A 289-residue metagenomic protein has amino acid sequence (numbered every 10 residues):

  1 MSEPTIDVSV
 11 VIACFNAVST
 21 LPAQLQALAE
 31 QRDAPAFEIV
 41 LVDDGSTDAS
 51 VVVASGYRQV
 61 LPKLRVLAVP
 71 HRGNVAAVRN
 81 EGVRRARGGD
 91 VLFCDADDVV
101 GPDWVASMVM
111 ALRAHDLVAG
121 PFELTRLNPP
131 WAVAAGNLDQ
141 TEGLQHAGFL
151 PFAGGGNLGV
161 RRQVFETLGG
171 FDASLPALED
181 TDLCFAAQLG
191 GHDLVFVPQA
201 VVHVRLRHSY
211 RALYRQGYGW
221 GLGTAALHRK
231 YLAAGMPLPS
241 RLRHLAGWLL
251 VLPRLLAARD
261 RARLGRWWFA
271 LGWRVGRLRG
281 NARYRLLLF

Functional and structural regions predicted by a protein language model:
A17-E30: Short, well-formed alpha-helical segments that are part of the catalytic scaffolds of diverse glycosyltransferases
A27, D43-V52, H71, D95-D98: A conserved acidic beta->alpha catalytic loop
V69-A86: Glycine-rich, basic loop-to-helix element that forms the pyrophosphate-binding segment of sugar-nucleotide handling
V91: Short aromatic/hydrophobic "clamp" motif used to bind/position activated sugar donors
V99-W131, R205: Conserved donor NDP-sugar-binding/catalytic core segment of glycosyltransferases
L117, R126, G159, A177-L178 (+3 more regions): Conserved active-site beta-strand element of glycosyltransferases/polysaccharide synthases
L124-T125, E142-Q163, P176, D182: A recurrent flexible, glycine/aromatic-enriched loop bordering the glycosyltransferase active site that acts as
Q216-L222, R229, A234-F289: Non-catalytic, C-terminal membrane-associated alpha-helical segments of glycosyltransferases
